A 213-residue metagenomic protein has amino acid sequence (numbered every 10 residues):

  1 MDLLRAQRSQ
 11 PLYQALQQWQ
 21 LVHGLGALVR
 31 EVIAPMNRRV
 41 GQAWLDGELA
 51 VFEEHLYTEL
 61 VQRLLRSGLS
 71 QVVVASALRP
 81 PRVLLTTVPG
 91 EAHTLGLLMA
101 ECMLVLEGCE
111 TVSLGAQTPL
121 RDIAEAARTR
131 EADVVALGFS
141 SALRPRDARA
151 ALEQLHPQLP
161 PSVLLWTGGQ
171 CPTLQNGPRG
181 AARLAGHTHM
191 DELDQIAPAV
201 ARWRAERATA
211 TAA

Functional and structural regions predicted by a protein language model:
M1-V73: Long amphipathic alpha-helical segments
E48-A50, L56-A213: C-terminal regulatory/effector modules of DNA-binding transcriptional regulators
